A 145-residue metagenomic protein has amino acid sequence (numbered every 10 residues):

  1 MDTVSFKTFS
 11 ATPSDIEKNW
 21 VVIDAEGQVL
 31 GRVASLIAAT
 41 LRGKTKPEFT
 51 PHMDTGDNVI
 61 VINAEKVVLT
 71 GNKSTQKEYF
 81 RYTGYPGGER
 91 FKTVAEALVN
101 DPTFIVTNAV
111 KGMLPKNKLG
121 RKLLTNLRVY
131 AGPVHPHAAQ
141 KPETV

Functional and structural regions predicted by a protein language model:
M1-T107, K118, P136-V145: Ribosome large-subunit tunnel/peptidyl-transferase-proximal elements
T107, L114-Y130: C-terminal structural segments of small proteins and small subunits
